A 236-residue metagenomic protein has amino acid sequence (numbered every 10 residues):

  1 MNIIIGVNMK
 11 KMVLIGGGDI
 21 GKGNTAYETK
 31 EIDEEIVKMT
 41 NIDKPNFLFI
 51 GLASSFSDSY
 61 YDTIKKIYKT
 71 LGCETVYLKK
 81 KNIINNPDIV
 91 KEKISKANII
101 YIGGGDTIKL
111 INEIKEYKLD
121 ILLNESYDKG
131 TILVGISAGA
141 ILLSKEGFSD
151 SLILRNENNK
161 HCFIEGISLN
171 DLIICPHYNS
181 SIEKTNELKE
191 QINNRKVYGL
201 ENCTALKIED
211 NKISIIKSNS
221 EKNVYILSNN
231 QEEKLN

Functional and structural regions predicted by a protein language model:
M1-N8: Short, Lys/Arg-enriched N-terminal segments with co-localized hydrophobic residues within the first ~10-30 amino acids
M9-I42, L52-D62, S149, I153-N236: C-terminal and late-domain segments of enzyme folds
E35, K93-K96, Y117-G130: Catalytic-core regions built around general acid/base machinery
F47, I100, S137, I174 (+1 more regions): A residue-level signal for conserved active-site and pocket-lining positions in enzyme catalytic cores
L48-G104, K109: Portal/gating segments that form or line small-molecule/metal binding sites
G72, A97, G130, N170-D171 (+1 more regions): Short, well-ordered alpha-helix to beta-strand connector turns
Y101-G104, Y127-E146: Catalytic nucleophile loop
T107-Y117: Glycine/threonine-rich flexible loop motifs
